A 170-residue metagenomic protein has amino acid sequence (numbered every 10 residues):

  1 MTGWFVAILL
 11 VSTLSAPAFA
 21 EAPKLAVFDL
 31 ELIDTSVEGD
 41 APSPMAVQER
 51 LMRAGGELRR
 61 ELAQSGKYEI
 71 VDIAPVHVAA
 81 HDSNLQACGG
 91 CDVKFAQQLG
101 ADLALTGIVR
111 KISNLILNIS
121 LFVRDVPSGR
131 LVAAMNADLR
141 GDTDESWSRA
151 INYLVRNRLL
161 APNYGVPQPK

Functional and structural regions predicted by a protein language model:
G3-S15: Bacterial N-terminal signal peptides
A20-V37, A54-G56, E61-K67, V93-Q98 (+2 more regions): C-terminal/domain-edge helix-coil "capping" segments
V37-D40, V76: Short, low-complexity, intrinsically disordered N-terminal segments
D40-R53: Glycine- and acidic-residue-enriched helix-capping/strand-helix junction motifs
Q48-E49, G89, F122: Intrinsically disordered, low-complexity sequence elements enriched in Ser/Thr/Gly/Pro
A63-T106: Short, solvent-exposed, polar/charged sequence segments at loop or secondary-structure edges
